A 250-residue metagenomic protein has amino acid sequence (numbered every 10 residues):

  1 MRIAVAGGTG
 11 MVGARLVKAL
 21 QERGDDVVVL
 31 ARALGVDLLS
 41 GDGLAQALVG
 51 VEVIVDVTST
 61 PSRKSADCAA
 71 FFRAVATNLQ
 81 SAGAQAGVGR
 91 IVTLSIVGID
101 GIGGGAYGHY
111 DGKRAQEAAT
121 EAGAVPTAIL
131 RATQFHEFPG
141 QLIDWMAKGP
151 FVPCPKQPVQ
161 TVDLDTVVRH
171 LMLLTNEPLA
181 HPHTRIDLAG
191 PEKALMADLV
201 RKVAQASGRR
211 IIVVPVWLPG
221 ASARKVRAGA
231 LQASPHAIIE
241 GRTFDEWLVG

Functional and structural regions predicted by a protein language model:
M1-R23: N-terminal Rossmann NAD(P)H-binding glycine-rich loop of SDR-like oxidoreductase domains
E22-A86, V97-G104, G108: NAD(P)H-binding glycine-rich loop region in Rossmannoid oxidoreductase-like domains and their noncatalytic homologs
I54, V167-L171, L188, M196-L199 (+1 more regions): Non-catalytic, hydrophobic alpha-helical segments
R90, S95-G98, A118-F138: Conserved beta-loop-beta element that borders a ligand/cofactor-binding pocket
I129-A132, P155-R169, R185, K193-A197: Conserved loop-to-helix N-cap of the C-terminal "lid" that shapes the substrate pocket in Rossmann-like
E137-I143, L174-I186, E192, R209: Glycine/proline-rich active-site loop of Rossmann-fold NAD(P)-dependent oxidoreductases
Q141-V162, T166, A180: A conserved pocket-lining segment of Rossmann-fold NAD(P)-dependent short-chain dehydrogenase/reductase
K193-L195, V200-G250: Mobile cap/lid helix-loop segments that border enzyme active or cofactor-binding sites and regulate substrate access
